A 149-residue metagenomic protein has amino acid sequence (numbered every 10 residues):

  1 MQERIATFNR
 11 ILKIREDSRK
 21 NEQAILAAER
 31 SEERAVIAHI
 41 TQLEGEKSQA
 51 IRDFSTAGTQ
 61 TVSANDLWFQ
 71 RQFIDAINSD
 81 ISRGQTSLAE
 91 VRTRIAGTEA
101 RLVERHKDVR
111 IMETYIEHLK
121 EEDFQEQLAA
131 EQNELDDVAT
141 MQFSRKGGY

Functional and structural regions predicted by a protein language model:
M1-Y149: Charge-rich amphipathic alpha-helical interaction elements
